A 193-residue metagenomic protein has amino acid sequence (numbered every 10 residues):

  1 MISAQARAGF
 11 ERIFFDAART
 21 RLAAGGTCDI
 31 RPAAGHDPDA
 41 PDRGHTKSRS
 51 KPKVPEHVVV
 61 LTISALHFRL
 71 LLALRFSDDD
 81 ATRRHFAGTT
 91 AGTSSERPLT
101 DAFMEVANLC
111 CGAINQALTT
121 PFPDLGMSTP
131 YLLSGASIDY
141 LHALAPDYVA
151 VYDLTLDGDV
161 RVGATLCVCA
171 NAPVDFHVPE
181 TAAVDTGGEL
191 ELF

Functional and structural regions predicted by a protein language model:
M1-F193: N-terminal auxiliary interaction/assembly segments of multi-subunit proteins
